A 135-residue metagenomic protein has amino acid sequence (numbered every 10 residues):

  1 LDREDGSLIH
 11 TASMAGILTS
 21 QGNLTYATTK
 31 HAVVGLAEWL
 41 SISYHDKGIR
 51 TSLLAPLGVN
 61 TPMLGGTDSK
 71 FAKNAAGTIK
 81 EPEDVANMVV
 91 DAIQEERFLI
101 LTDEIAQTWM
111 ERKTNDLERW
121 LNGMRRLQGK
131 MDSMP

Functional and structural regions predicted by a protein language model:
L1-E4, H45: Helix-to-beta-strand junctions that scaffold the AdoMet/dcAdoMet cofactor pocket in Class I SAM-dependent enzymes
S13: Residue(s) in the substrate-gating loop at a strand-loop-helix junction that position the organic substrate next
G16-L18: Conserved catalytic-site region of short-chain dehydrogenase/reductase
S20-L24: Active-site loop immediately N-terminal to the catalytic Tyr-X3-Lys motif of short-chain dehydrogenase/reductase
Y26, V34: Catalytic tyrosine of NAD(P)H-dependent dehydrogenase/reductases that use a Tyr as the general acid/base
T29: Active-site helix of classical SDR
I42-I105: SDR active-site lid
